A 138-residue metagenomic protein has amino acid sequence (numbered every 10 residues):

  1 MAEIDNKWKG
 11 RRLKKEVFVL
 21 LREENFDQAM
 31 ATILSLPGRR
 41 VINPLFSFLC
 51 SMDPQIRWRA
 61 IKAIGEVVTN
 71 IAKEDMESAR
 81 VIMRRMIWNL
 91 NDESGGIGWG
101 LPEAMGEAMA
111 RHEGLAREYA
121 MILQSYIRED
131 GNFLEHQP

Functional and structural regions predicted by a protein language model:
A2-K14, L36-S47, N70-I87, G114-I127: Amphipathic alpha-helical scaffolding segments comprising HEAT/armadillo-like alpha-solenoid repeats
F18, R22, G65-V68, G106-E107: Structural signature of alpha-helical solenoid repeat scaffolds
F26, R57, G98, F133-Q137: Residue-level detector of extended alpha-helical repeat arrays and alpha-solenoid scaffolds
D27-A31, F46, I61, P102 (+1 more regions): Hydrophobic core positions within HEAT/HEAT-like alpha-solenoid repeats
M52-P54, E93-G95, E129-E135: Short inter-helical turns and helix N-cap capping residues of alpha-solenoid HEAT/ARM repeat scaffolds
P54-W99: A glycine-rich, hydrophobic loop/mini-helix early in the fold
S94-A104, A108-R111: Ordered, amphipathic secondary-structure segments that act as subunit-interaction surfaces in large macromolecular
H112-Y119, N132-Q137: Short, structured loop/turn "capping" segments at alpha-beta junctions
